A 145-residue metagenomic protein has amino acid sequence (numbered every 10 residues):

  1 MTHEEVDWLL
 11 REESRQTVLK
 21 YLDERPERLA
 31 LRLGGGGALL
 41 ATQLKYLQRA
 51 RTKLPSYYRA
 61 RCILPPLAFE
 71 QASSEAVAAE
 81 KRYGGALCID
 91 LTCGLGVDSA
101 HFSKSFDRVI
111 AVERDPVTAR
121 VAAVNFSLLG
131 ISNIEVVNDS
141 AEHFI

Functional and structural regions predicted by a protein language model:
M1-I145: SAM-dependent transferase fold signal centered on methyltransferase-like domains, encompassing both Class I
